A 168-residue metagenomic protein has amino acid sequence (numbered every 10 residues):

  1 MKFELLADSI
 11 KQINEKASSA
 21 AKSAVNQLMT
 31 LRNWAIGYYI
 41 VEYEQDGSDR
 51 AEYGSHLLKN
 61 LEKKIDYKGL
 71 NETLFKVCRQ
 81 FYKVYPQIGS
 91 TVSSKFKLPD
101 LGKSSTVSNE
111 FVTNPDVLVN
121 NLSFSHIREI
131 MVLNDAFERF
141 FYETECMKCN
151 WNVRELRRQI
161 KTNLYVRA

Functional and structural regions predicted by a protein language model:
M1-A168: Basic, low-complexity intrinsically disordered segments
